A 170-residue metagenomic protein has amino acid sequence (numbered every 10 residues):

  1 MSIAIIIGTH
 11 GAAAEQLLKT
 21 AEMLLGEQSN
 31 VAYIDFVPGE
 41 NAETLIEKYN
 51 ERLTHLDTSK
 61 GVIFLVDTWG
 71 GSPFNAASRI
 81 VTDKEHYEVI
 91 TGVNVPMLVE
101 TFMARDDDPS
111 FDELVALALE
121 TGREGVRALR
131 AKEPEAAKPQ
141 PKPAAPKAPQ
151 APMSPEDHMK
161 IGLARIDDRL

Functional and structural regions predicted by a protein language model:
M1-I3, K60-G61, E85-H86: Short coil/turn segments at beta-strand junctions that form active-site/ligand-binding loops
S2-I3, G8-K48: N-terminal intrinsically disordered, cationic/polar leader segments that include organellar targeting peptides
E47-S59: N-terminal small/polar loop signature for handling phosphorylated ligands or for N-terminal nucleophile
P73-K84, M103: Short Gly/Thr/Asp-enriched flexible loops that form oxyanion-binding sites at enzyme active sites
D83-T101, L114-V115: Short, acidic/small-residue loops that bind anionic groups at enzyme active sites
A104-P134: Short, glycine-/small-residue-rich phosphate/pyrophosphate-handling segment
A136-L170: Intrinsically disordered, low-complexity charged/polar segments
